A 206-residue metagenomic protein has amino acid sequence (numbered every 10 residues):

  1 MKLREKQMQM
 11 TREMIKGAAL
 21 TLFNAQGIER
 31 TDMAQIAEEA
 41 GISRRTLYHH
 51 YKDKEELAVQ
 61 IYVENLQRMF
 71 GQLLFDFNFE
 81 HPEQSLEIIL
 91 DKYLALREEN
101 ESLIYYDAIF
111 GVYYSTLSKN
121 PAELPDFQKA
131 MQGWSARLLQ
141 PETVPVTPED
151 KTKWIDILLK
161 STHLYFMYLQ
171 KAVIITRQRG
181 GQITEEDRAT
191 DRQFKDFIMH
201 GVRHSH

Functional and structural regions predicted by a protein language model:
M1-M10, H206: N-terminal intrinsically disordered/low-complexity leader segments
M1-R4, T21, R30-D32, A40 (+3 more regions): Short glycine/proline-centered loop/turn elements that form peptide/ligand docking sites
Q7-A19, I36, I61-N65, M69: Generic hydrophobic, amphipathic alpha-helix propensity
M14, L22-E56, Q60: Helix-turn-helix
Q60, L74-N100, I155-L158, R188-D191: Hydrophobic alpha-helical connector segments
L74, T116-V146, T152-L159, R192: Amphipathic alpha-helical packing segments from all-alpha helical-bundle domains
R97-P121, L169-R177: Amphipathic alpha-helical segments used for helix-helix packing
T143-K195: Hydrophobic/aromatic-rich alpha-helical bundle segments in the mid-to-C-terminal region
